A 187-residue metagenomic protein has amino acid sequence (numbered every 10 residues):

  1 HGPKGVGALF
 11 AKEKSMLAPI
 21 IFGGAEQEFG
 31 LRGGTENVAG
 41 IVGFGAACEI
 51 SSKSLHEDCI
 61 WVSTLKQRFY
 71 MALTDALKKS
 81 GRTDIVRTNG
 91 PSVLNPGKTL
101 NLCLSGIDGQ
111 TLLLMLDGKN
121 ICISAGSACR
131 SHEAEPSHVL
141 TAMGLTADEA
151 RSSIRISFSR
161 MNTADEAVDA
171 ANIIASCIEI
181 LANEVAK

Functional and structural regions predicted by a protein language model:
H1-K187: Pyridoxal 5′-phosphate
